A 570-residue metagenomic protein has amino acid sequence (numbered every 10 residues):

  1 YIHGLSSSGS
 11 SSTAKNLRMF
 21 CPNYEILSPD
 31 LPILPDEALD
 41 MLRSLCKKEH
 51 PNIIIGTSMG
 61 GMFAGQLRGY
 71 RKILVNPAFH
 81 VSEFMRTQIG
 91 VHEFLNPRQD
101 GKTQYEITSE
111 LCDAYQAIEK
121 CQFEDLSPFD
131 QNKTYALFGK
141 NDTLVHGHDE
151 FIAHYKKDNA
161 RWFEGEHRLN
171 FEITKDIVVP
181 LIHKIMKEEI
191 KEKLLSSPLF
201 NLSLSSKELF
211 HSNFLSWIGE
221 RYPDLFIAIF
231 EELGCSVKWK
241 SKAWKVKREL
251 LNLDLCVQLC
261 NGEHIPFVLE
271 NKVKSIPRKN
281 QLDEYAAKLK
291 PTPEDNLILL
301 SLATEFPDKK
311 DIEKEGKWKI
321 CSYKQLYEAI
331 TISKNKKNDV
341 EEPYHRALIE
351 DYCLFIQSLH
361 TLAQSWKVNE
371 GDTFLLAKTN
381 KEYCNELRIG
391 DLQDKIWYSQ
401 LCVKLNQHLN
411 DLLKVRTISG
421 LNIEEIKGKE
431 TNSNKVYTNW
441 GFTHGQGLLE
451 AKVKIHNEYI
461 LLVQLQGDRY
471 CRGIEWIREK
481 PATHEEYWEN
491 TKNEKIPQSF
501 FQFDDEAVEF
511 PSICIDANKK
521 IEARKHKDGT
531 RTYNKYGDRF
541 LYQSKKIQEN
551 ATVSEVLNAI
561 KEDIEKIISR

Functional and structural regions predicted by a protein language model:
Y1-K48, H167: Active-site catalytic motif of lipid deacylating hydrolases and related acyltransferases
I54-G65: Gly/Ala-rich beta-loop-alpha elbow adjacent to hydrolase catalytic centers
R71-E189: The alpha/beta-hydrolase serine catalytic core
I190-E220, N369-K395: Interdomain/boundary linker segments immediately adjacent to catalytic/signaling cores
S203-S241, W397-N432: Acidic-basic catalytic patches of nuclease active cores, encompassing PD-(D/E)XK and other metal-cofactor nuclease
E231-G262, T431-H456: Active-site metal-binding core of divalent-cation-utilizing nuclease and nuclease-like domains
R248-L251, V257-G428: Acidic metal-coordinating catalytic centers involved in nucleic-acid phosphodiester chemistry
L375-Y536: Polyanion-binding interface signature
